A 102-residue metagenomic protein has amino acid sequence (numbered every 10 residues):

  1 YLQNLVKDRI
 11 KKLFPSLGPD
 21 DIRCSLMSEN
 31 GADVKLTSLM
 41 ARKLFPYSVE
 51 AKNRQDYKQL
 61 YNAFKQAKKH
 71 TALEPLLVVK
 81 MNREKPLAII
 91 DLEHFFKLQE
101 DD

Functional and structural regions predicted by a protein language model:
Y1-D102: Catalytic phosphate/metal-binding cores of nucleic-acid and nucleotide-processing enzymes, i.e., regions that mediate
